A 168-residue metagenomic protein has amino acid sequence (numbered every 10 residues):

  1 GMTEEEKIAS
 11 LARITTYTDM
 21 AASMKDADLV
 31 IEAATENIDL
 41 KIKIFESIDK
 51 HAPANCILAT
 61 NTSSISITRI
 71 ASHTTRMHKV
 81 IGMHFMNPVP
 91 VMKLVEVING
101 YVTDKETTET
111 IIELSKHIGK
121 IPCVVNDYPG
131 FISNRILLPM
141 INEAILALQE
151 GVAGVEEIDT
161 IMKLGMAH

Functional and structural regions predicted by a protein language model:
M2-L58, S64-S66: Rossmann-like NAD(P)-binding element
I14-T16, V80, P122: Generic structural signal for residues in well-ordered beta-strands
D19, F85, D127: Active-site donor-binding loop signature of nucleotide-sugar glycosyltransferases
N37-L114: Rossmann-fold NAD(P)-binding glycine/threonine-rich loop
R76, V95-Y128, M140-H168: Internal alpha-helical scaffold of NAD(P)-dependent oxidoreductase catalytic cores
